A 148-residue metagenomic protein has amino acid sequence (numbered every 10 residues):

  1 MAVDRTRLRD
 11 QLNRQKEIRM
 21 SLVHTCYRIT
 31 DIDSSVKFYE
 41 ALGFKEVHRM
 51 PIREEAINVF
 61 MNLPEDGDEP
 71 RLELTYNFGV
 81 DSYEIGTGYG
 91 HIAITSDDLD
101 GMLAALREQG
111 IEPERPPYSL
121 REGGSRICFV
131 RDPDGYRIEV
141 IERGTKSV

Functional and structural regions predicted by a protein language model:
A2-I18, R49-P51, V59-F60, I94-D97 (+1 more regions): Vicinal oxygen chelate
R19, Y27-E69: Core segments of cupin and vicinal oxygen chelate
L22-H24, T87-H91: Eukaryotic phosphotyrosine signaling hubs
D31-I32, D97-L99: Helix N-cap motif at beta-to-alpha junctions
S35-F38, M102-L106: Hydrophobic side chains in well-ordered alpha-helices
E65-D68, G79-D81, L99-D100: Short, charged/polar surface micro-motifs in flexible loops or helix N-caps
D66-P70, G135-I138: Short, charged/polar, Gly/Pro-enriched secondary-structure boundary elements
